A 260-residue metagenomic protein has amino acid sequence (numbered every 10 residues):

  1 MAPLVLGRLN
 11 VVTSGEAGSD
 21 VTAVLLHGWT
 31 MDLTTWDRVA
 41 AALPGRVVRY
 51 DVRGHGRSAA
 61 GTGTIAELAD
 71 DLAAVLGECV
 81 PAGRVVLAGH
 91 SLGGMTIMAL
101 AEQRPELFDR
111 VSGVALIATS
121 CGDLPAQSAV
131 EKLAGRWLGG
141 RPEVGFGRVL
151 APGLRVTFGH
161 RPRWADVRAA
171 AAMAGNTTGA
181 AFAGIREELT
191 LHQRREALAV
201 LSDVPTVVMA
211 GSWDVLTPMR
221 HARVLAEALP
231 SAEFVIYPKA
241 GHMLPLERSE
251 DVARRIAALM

Functional and structural regions predicted by a protein language model:
T13-A59: Conserved HGGG/HGGXW glycine-rich cap/lid loop of the alpha/beta-hydrolase fold
G28-M31, S91, S120: Active-site glycine-rich loops that stabilize anionic/oxyanionic intermediates across multiple enzyme folds
V48, V52-L92, E102, L107-F108 (+1 more regions): Active-site loop/oxyanion-hole signature of alpha/beta-hydrolase fold enzymes
E102-R141: Flexible "cap/lid" loop of the alpha/beta hydrolase fold
E143-V200: Conserved alpha/beta-hydrolase catalytic His-Asp/Glu region
L201-S202, V208-A210: Short beta-strand/loop motif that positions the catalytic acidic residue of the alpha/beta-hydrolase fold
S212-T217: Acidic catalytic loop of the alpha/beta-hydrolase fold
Y237-A253: Catalytic histidine-centered segment of alpha/beta-hydrolase-like enzymes
